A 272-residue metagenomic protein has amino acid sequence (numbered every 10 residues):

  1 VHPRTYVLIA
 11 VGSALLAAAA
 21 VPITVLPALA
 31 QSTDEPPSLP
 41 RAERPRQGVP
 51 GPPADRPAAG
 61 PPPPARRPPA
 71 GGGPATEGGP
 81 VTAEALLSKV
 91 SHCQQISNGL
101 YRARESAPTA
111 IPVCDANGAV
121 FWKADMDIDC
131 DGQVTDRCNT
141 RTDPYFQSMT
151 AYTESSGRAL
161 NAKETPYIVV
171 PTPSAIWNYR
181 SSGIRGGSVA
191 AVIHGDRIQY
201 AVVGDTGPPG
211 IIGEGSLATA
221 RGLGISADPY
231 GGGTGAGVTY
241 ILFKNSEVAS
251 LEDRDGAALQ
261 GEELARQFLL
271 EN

Functional and structural regions predicted by a protein language model:
P3-V7, G12, V21-P22, D34-R197 (+3 more regions): Cell wall/extracellular polymer interaction/catalysis modules
L16-P27: Hydrophobic alpha-helical membrane-insertion segments, chiefly the h-region of N-terminal signal peptides
A28-S32: Boundary at the C-terminal end of the N-terminal hydrophobic targeting segment
Q199-P208: Short beta-strand-centered aromatic/proline hotspots
P209-T219: Short, solvent-exposed secondary-structure boundary/capping segments
G231-T239: Intrinsically disordered, low-complexity linker and terminal regions at domain boundaries
